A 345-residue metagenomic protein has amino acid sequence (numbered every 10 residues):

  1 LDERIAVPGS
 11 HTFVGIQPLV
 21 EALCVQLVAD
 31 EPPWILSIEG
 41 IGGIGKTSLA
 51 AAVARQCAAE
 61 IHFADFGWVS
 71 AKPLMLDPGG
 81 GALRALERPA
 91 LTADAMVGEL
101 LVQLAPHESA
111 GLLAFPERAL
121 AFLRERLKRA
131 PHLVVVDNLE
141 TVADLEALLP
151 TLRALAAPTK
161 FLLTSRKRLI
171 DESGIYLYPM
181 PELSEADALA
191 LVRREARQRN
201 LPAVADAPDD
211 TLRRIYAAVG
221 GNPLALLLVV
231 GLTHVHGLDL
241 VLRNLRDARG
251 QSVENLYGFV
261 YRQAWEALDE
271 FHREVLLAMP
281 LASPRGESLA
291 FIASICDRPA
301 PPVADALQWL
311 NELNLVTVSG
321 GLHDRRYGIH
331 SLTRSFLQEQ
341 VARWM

Functional and structural regions predicted by a protein language model:
G9-V14, P18-V28, P32-R129: Post-nucleotide-binding-loop coupling segment downstream of the phosphate-binding loop, primarily in RecA-like P-loop
I16-L19, S48, L86-Q103, T151-L228 (+4 more regions): Alpha-helical sensor/transducer elements of the RecA-like P-loop NTPase core
L27, T233, M279-S283: Short helix-to-turn junction characteristic of helix-turn-helix DNA-binding domains, especially the helix
A50-A51, L163, G258-W344: C-terminal boundary/linker of central alpha/beta nucleotide-binding cores
A52, Q56, L228, A278: Active-site signature of alpha/beta-hydrolase-fold catalytic machinery across serine- and Asp/Cys-nucleophile hydrolases
R126-D144: Conserved P-loop NTPase "ATPase switch" module shared by AAA+ and STAND
E140-L149, S173-G174: Conserved ATPase-coupling elements of RecA-like P-loop NTPase cores
D171, R199-P202, G220-V275, L313 (+1 more regions): Loop-to-helix "switch" segment enriched in basic and acidic residues adjacent to catalytic/ligand pockets
